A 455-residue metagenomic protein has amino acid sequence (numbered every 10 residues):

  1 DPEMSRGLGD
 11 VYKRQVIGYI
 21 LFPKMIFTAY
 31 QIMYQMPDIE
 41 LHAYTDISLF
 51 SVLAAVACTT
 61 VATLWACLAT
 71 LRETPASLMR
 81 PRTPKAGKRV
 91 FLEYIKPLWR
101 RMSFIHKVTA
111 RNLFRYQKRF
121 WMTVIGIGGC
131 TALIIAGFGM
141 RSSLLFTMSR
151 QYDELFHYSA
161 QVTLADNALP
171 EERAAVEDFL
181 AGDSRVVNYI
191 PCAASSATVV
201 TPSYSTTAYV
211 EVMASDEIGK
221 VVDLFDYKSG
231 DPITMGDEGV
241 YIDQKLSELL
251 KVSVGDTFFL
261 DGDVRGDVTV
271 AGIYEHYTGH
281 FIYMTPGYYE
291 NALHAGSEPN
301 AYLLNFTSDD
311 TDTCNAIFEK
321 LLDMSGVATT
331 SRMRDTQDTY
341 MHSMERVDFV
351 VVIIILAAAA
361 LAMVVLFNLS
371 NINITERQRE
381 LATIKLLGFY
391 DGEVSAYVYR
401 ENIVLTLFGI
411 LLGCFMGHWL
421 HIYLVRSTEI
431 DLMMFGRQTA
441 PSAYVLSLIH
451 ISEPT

Functional and structural regions predicted by a protein language model:
D1-Y12, I449-T455: Single conserved hydrophobic/aromatic residue that forms the stacking wall/gate of nucleotide- or nucleobase-binding
R6-F22, T383-L424: Transmembrane alpha-helical interface segments in multi-pass membrane proteins
R14-L49, I410-L448: Short helix-loop junctions at transmembrane helix boundaries
I17, F22, I47-K85, V445-T455: C-terminal membrane-exit region of the final transmembrane helix in multipass inner-membrane proteins
F104-D237, Q244, D256: Juxtamembrane segments of multi-pass membrane proteins
M140, L144-D153, C314-M363, N373-E376 (+2 more regions): Peri-transmembrane interface segments
L155-F156, T234, I273-N315, R334: Small-residue transmembrane helix packing/gating motifs
D231-Y288: Hydrophobic secondary-structure segments that place a key small or acidic residue at a functional site
